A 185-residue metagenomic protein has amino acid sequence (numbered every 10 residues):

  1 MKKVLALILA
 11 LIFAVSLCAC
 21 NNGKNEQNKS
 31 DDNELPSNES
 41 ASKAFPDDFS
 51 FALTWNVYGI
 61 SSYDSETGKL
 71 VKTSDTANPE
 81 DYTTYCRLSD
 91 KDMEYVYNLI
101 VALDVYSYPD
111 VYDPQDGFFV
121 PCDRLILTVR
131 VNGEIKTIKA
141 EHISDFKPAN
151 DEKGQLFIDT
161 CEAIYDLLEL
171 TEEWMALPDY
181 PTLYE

Functional and structural regions predicted by a protein language model:
M1-V4: Positively charged n-region of N-terminal signal peptides that target proteins for export
A6-F13: Sec-dependent N-terminal signal peptides
S16-A19: C-terminal motif of bacterial Sec signal peptides marking the signal peptidase cleavage site
G23-L53, D113-E185: Short, well-ordered, aromatic-rich surface patches in folded extracellular/luminal domains
D31-N38, S89-D116: Charged, amphipathic alpha-helical segments
V57-G68: Short, solvent-exposed loop/hinge segments that bridge or flank secondary-structure elements
G68-T84: Acidic/histidine-rich, surface-exposed loop or edge segments in extracytoplasmic proteins
D81-V105, D159, D166, L170: Long, charged/polar, surface-exposed segments that mediate recognition or autoinhibition
